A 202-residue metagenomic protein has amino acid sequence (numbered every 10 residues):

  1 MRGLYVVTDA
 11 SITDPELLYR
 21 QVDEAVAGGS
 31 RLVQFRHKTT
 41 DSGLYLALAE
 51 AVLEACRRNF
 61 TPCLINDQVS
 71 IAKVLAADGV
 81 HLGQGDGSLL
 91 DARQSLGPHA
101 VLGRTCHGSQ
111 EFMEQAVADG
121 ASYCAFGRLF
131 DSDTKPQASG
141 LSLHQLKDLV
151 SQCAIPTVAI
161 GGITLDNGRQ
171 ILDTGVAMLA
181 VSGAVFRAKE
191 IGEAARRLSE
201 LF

Functional and structural regions predicted by a protein language model:
M1-G87, Q94-S122, A138, D148 (+4 more regions): Conserved N-terminal beta1-alpha1 strand-loop-helix module at the mouth
F126, V158-I163, V181-G183: Glycine-rich beta-strand-to-loop/alpha-helix junction loops that act as flexible
M178: C-terminal binding/interaction regions
